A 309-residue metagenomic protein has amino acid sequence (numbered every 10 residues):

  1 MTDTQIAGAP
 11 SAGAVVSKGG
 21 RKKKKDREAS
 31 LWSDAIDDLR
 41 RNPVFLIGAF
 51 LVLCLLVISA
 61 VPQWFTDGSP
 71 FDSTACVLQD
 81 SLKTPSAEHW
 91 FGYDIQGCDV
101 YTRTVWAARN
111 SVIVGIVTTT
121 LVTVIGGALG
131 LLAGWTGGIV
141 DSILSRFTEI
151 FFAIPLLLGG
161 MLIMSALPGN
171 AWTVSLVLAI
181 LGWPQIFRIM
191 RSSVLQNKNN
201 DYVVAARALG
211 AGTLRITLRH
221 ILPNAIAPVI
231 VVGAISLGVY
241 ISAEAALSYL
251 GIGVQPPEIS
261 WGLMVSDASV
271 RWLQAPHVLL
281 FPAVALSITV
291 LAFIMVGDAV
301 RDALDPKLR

Functional and structural regions predicted by a protein language model:
M1-G127, L131-L132, I139, L157 (+4 more regions): Gly/Trp-centered helix-boundary motif
K24, E28, Y93, T136 (+8 more regions): Residue-level signature of the cytosolic catalytic core of signaling kinases
D38, T104-A107, S111, L132 (+14 more regions): Amphipathic alpha-helical segments that mediate coupling or scaffolding at interfaces
I47-F50, V114-T118, L144-F147, G160 (+5 more regions): Hydrophobic core positions of alpha-helical segments in small-molecule transporters and transporter systems
L55-S59, M161-S165, L178-P184, I235 (+1 more regions): Alpha-helical transmembrane segments of multi-pass membrane proteins
W90, D94, V100, L121-G126 (+2 more regions): Generic hydrophobic transmembrane alpha-helix motif, especially the helices
C98-I113, V117, G137-S145, L195-N199 (+1 more regions): Amphipathic cytosolic juxtamembrane alpha-helices at the membrane-cytosol interface of multi-pass membrane transporters
F152, I163-A166, L178-A179, S193-V194 (+3 more regions): Glycine-rich helix-loop "coupling/hinge" segments at transmembrane-helix boundaries in multipass transporters
